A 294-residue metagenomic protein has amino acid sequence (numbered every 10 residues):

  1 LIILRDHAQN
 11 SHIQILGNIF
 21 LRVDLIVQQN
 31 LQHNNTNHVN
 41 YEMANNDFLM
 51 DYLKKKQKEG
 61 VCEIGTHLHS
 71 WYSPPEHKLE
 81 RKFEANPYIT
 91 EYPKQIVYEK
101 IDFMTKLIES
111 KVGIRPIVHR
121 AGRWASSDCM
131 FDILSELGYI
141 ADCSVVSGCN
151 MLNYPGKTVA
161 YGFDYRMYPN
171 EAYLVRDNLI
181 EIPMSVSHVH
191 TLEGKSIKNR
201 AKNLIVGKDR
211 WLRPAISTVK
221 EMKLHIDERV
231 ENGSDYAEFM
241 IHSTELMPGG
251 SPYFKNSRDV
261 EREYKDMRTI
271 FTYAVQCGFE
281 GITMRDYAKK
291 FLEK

Functional and structural regions predicted by a protein language model:
L1-E59: Active-site beta->alpha N-cap acidic-glycine motif
H12, G207-K294: C-terminal domain-boundary segment and adjacent tail
G17-I19, N35-N37, I64-L68, I117-H119 (+4 more regions): Hydrophobic faces of well-ordered beta-strands that scaffold small-molecule active sites in alpha/beta enzyme cores
I26-N34, H77-I89, G249-K255: Surface-exposed, active-site-proximal loop segments in enzymatic domains
L49-H69, N86-Y98, S135-P169: Acidic, His- and aromatic-enriched active-site or binding-groove loops in soluble protein domains that engage sugars
L68-P74, H242-E245: Short glycine-enriched loops at secondary-structure junctions
T90-R123: CE4/NodB-like, metal-dependent polysaccharide N-deacetylase domain that modifies extracellular/periplasmic N-acetylated
A121-E231: Active-site-adjacent pocket scaffolds in enzyme catalytic domains
